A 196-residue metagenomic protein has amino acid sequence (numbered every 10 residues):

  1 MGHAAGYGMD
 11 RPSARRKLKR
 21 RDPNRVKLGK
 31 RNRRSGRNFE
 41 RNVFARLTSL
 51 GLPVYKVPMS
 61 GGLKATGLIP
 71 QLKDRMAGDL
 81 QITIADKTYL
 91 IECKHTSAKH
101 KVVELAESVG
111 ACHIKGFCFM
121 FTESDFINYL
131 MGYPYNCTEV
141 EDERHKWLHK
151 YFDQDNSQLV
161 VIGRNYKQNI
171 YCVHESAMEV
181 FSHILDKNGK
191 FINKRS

Functional and structural regions predicted by a protein language model:
G2-S196: Catalytic phosphate/metal-binding cores of nucleic-acid and nucleotide-processing enzymes, i.e., regions that mediate
